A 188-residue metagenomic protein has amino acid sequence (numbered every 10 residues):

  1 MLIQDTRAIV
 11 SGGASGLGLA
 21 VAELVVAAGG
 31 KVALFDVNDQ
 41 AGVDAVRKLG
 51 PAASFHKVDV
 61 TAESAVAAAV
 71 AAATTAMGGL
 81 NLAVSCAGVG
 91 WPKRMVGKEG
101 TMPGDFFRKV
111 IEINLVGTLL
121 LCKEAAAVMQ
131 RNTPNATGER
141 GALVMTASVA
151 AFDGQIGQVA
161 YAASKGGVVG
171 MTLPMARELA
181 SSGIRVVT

Functional and structural regions predicted by a protein language model:
L2-A33: Canonical Rossmann dinucleotide-binding motif of NAD(H)/NADP(H)-dependent dehydrogenases/reductases, specifically
D39-Q40, K57-A69, G104: The beta1-alpha1 cofactor-binding region of Rossmann-like NAD(H)/NADP(H)-dependent oxidoreductases
G79-L82, V169, L179-T188: Conserved Rossmann-fold SDR core element
V89, G100-L120, V144, V168: Catalytic Tyr-X3-Lys loop
G90-R108, A127, R131-T137, G157-A160: Conserved mid-core segment of classical short-chain dehydrogenase/reductases
C122, S164, T172: Active-site helix of classical SDR
A127, R177-E178: Alpha-helical segment proximal to the catalytic Tyr-Lys
S148: Residue(s) in the substrate-gating loop at a strand-loop-helix junction that position the organic substrate next
